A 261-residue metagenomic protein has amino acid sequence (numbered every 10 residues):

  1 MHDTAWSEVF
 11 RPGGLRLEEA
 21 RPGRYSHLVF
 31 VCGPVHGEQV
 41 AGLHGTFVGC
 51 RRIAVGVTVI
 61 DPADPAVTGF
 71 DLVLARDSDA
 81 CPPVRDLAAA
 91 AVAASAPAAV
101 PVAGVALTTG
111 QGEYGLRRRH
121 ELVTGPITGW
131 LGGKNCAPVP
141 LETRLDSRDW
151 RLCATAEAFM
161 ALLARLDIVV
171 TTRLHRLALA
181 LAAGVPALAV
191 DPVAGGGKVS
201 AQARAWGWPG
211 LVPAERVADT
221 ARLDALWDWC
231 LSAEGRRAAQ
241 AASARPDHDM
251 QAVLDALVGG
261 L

Functional and structural regions predicted by a protein language model:
M1-L261: Active-site anion-handling motifs in enzyme catalytic cores
